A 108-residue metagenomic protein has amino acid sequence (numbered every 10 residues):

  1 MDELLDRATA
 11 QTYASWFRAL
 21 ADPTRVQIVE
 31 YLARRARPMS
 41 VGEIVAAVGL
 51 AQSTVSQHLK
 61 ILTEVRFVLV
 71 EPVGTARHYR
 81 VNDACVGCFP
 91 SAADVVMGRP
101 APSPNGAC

Functional and structural regions predicted by a protein language model:
M1-T12, D83-C108: Amphipathic alpha-helical dimerization/coiled-coil segments that flank or bridge DNA-binding/regulatory modules
Q11-A51, V73-C85: N-terminal helix-turn-helix DNA-binding core of bacterial DNA-binding proteins
R25, Q57-H58: Histidine-centered divalent metal-coordination motifs
A46, Q57, T63-E64: Alpha-helical residues within the helix-turn-helix
T54: Residues in the helix-turn-helix
